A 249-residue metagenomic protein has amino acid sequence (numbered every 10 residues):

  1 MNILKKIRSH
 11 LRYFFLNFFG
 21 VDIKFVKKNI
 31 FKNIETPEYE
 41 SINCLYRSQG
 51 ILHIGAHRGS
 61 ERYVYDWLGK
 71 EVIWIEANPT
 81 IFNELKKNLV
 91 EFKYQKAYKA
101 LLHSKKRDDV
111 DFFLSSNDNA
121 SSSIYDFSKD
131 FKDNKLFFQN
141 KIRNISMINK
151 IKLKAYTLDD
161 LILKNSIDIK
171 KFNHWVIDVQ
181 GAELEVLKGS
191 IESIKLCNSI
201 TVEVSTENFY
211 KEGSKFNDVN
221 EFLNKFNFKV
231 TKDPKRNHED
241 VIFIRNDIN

Functional and structural regions predicted by a protein language model:
M1-N249: Phosphate/nucleotide-binding beta-alpha loop and adjacent structural elements of enzyme active sites
